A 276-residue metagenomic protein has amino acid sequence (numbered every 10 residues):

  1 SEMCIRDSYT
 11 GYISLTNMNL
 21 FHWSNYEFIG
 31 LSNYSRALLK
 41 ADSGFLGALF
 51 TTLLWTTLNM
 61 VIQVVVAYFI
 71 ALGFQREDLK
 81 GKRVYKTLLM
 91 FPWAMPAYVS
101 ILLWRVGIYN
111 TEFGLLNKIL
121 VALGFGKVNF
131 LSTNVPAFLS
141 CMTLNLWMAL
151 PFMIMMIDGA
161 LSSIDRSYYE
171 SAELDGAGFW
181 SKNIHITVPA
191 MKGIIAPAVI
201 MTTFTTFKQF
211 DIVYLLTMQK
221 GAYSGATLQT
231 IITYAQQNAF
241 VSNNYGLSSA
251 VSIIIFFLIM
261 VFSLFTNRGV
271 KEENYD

Functional and structural regions predicted by a protein language model:
S1-D276: A structural signal for multi-pass alpha-helical bundles of membrane permease subunits that mediate small-molecule
